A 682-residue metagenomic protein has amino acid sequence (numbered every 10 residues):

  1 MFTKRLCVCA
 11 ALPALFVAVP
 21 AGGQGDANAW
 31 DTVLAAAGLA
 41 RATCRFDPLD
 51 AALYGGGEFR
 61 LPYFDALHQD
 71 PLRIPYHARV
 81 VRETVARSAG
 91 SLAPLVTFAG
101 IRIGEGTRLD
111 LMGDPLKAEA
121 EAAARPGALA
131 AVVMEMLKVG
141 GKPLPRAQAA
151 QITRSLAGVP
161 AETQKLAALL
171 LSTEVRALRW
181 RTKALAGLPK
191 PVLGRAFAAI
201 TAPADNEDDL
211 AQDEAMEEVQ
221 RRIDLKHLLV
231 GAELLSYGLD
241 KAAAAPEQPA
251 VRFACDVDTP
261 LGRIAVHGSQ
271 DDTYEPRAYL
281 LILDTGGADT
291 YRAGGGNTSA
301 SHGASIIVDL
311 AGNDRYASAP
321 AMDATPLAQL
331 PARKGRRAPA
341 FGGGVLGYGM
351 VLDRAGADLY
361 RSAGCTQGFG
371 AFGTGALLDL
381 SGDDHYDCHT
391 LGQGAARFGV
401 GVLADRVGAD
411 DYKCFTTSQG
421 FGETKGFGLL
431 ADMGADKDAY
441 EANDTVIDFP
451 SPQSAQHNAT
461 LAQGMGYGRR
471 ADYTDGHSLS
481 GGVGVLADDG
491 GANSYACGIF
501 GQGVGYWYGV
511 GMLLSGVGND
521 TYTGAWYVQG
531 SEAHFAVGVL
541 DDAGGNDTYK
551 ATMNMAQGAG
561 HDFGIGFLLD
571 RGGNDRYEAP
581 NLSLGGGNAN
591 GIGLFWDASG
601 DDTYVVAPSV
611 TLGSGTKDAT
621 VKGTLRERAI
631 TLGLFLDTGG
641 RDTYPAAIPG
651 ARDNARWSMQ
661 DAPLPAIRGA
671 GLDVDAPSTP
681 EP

Functional and structural regions predicted by a protein language model:
F2-S269: Terminal non-domain segments
L228-V308, N313, G347, L352 (+4 more regions): N-terminal segments that cap or nucleate solenoid repeat domains
R263-H267, Y279-T285, H302-L310, P326-L330 (+12 more regions): Well-ordered beta-strand segments characteristic of repetitive beta-sheet solenoids
A265, T273-Y274, I282, Y291 (+22 more regions): Hydrophobic "rung" positions of tandem beta-strand repeat architectures that form parallel beta-solenoids
Q270-T273, G287-R292, N297-T298, G312-Y316 (+20 more regions): Extracellular beta-strand scaffolds
A317-G342, G394, S418-F421, E441-H477 (+6 more regions): Acidic/polar low-complexity surface segments
S614, R628-L632, D642: Extracellular parallel beta-helix/beta-solenoid repeat domains
L634-E681: Leucine-rich solenoid repeat scaffolds
